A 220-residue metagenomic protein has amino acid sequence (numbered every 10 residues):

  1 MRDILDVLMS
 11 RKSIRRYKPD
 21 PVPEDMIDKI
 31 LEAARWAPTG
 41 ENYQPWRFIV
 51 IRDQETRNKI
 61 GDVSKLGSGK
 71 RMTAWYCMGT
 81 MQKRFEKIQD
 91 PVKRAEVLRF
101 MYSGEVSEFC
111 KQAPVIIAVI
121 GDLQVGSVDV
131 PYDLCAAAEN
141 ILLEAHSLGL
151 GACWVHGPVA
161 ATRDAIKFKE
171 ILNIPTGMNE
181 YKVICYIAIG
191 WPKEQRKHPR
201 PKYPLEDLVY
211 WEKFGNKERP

Functional and structural regions predicted by a protein language model:
M1-P21, D25, K29: Short acidic N-proximal helix/loop "leader" segments that mark the beginning of a domain or an inter-domain linker
D6-V7, S13, I174, M178-P220: C-terminal helix-cap and adjacent tail motif
L8, I30-A34, I187: Short alpha-helical scaffolding segments that buttress acidic/His motifs in well-ordered protein cores
I30-R35, V115-E170: Small-aliphatic-rich amphipathic alpha-helix that forms the alpha element of a beta-alpha
P38-N42: Glycine-rich phosphate/pyrophosphate-binding beta-alpha loops
Y43, C110-A113, L148, K182: Short gly/pro-enriched beta-turn/loop segments at secondary-structure junctions
R47-Y132: Glycine/small-residue-rich phosphate/adenosyl-binding loop
G67, E170-N173: Short, hinge-like loop/turn segments at secondary-structure boundaries
